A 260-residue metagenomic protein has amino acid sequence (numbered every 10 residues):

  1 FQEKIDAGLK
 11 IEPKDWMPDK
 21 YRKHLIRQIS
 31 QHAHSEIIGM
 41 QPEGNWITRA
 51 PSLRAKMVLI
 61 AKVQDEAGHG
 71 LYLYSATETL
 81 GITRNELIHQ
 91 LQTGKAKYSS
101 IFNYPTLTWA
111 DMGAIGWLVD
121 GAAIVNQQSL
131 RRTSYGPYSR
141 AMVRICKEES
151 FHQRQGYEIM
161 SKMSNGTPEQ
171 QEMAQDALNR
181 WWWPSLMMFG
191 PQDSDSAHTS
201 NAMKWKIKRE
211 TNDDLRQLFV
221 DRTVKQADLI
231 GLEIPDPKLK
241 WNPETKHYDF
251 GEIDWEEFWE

Functional and structural regions predicted by a protein language model:
F1-M17, L53: Extreme N-terminal leader/anchor segments
K10-S30, Q90-G116, T133, G166-Q170 (+1 more regions): Acidic/His metal-coordination segments adjacent to aromatic residues that form catalytic metal sites in metalloenzymes
D15-Y21, G39-A61, A123-Y138: Helix-loop segments that flank and shape redox-cofactor active sites
Y21-H32, A50-H69, M112, P137-E149: Alpha-helical scaffold segments that form or flank carboxylate-/histidine-based iron centers
M40, G70, Y74, Q153 (+4 more regions): A structural signal for well-ordered alpha-helices, especially hydrophobic packing surfaces of coiled-coils
K62-Q90, Y157-S161: Conserved alpha-helical segments that form or flank metal/cofactor-binding pockets of metalloenzymes
I82-E158, M173-P184: Active-site-proximal alpha-helical scaffolds that flank and shape metal-associated catalytic sites
Q171-E260: Extended, helix-rich structural scaffolds rather than catalytic motifs
